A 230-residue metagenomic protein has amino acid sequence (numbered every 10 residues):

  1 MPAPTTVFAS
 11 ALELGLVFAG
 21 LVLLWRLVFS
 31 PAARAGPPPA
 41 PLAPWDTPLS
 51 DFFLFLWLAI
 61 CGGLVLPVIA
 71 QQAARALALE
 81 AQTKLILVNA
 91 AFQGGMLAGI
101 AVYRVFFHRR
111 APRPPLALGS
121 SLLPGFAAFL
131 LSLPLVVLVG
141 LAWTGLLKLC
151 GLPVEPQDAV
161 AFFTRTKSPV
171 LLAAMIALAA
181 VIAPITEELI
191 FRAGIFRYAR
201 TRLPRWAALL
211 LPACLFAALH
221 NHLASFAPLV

Functional and structural regions predicted by a protein language model:
M1-R113, S120-L123: N-terminal, membrane-interfacial amphipathic/helix-forming hydrophobic leader that caps and precedes the first
E13-R26, L131-W143, L152-V230: Transmembrane helix-loop-helix hairpins at the membrane interface of multi-pass integral membrane proteins
A70-F92, V102-A183, T201: Juxtamembrane helix-loop-helix connectors linking adjacent transmembrane helices in multi-pass membrane enzymes
